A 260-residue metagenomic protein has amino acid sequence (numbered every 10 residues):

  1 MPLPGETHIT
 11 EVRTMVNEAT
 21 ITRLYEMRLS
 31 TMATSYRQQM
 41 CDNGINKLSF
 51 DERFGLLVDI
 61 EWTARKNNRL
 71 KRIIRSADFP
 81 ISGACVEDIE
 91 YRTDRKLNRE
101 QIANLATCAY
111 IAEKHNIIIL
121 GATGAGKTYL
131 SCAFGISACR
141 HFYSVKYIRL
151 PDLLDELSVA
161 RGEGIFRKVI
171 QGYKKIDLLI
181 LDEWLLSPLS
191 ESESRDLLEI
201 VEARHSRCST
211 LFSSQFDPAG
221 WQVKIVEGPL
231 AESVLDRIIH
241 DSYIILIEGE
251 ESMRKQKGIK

Functional and structural regions predicted by a protein language model:
M1-T22, K255-K260: Intrinsically disordered, low-complexity and often Lys/Arg-enriched segments
E11, Y36, L153-K175, W184-K260: Replace "adjacent to P-loop NTPase cores in ATP/GTP-dependent enzymes" with "adjacent to NTP-binding cores
E26, N43-L48, F79, Y91-R95 (+4 more regions): Conserved phosphate/pyrophosphate-binding and hydrolysis machinery centered on Walker-type P-loop NTPases, extending
S30-S82: Interdomain "pre-motor" coupling segment immediately N-terminal to P-loop NTPase/helicase cores
N67-L120: Extended interfacial segments that mediate partner engagement and assembly in macromolecular machines
L97-K175: Conserved P-loop
N116-I118, L178, S209-L211: Residue-level preference for the first positions of well-ordered beta-strands
